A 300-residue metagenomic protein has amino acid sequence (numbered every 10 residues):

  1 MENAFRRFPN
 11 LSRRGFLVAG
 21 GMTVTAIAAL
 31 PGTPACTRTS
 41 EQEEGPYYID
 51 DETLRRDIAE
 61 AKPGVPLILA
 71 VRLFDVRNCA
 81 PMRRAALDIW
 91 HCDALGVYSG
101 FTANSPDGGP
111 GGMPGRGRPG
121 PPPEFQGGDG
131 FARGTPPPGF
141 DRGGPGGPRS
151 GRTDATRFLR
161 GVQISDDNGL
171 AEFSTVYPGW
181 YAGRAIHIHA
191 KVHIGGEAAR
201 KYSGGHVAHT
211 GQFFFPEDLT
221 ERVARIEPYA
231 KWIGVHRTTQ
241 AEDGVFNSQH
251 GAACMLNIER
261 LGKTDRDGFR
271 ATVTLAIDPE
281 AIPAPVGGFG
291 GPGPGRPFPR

Functional and structural regions predicted by a protein language model:
M1-L11, G15, M22-A26: N-terminal secretory signal peptides
V18-M22, R38-T39: Short charge-dense sequence patches
A28-G32: Hydrophobic membrane-targeting alpha-helices
T33-A252, T272, A276-G291, F298: Beta-strand-dominated extracellular/periplasmic modules and repeats in secreted or surface-exposed proteins
H250-K263: Low-complexity, intrinsically disordered Gly/Pro/Thr-rich segments
G262-D265, A281: Copper-binding active sites and cupredoxin-like electron-transfer domains, recognizing His/Cys-rich ligand loops
D267-A271: A short pocket-lining beta-strand/turn micro-motif at the edge of beta-sheets
